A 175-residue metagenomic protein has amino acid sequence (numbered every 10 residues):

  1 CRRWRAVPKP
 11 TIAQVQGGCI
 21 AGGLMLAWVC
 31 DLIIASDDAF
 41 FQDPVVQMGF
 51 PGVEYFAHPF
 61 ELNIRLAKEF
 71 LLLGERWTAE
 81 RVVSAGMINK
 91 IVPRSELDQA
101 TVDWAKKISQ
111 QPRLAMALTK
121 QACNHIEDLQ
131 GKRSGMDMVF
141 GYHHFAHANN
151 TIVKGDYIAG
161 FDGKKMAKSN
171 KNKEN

Functional and structural regions predicted by a protein language model:
C1, D38, Q47, G52 (+3 more regions): Generic intrinsically disordered, low-complexity segments enriched for polar/acidic and small residues
R2-L114: Crotonase-fold acyl-CoA enzyme core
G74-A79, Q99, D103-K106, Q110-N175: C-terminal alpha-helix plus adjacent terminal tail
